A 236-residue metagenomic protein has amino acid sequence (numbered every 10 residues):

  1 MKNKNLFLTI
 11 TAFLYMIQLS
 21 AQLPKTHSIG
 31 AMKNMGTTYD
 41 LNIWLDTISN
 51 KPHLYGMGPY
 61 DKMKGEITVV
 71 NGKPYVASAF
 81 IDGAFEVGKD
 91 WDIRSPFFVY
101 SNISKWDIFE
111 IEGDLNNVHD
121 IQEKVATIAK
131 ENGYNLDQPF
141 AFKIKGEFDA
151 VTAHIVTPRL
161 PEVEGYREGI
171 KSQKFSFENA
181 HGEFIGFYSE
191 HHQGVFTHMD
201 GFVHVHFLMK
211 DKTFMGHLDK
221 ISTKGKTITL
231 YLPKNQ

Functional and structural regions predicted by a protein language model:
M1-P24: Bacterial Sec-dependent N-terminal signal peptides
P24-S49, V205: Start-of-domain marker
T38-P96: N-terminal low-complexity or amphipathic/hydrophobic leaders
K64, P139, F202-H204, M215: Extracellular structured ligand-interaction cores
F80-G83, V87-N132, F148: Conserved mixed alpha/beta catalytic, RNA-binding, or beta-rich assembly cores of soluble enzyme, regulatory
D114-Q173: Mid-length scaffold segments of soluble, non-membrane domains
R159-D211: Short, hydrophobic/π-rich interface segment
H206-Q236: C-terminal structured interaction module
